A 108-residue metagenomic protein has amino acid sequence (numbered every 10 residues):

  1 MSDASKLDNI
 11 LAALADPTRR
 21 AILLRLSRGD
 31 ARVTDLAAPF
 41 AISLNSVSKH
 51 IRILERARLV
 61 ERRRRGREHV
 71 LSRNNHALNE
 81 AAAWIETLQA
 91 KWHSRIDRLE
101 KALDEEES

Functional and structural regions predicted by a protein language model:
M1-K6, L24, N79-S108: Amphipathic alpha-helical dimerization/coiled-coil segments that flank or bridge DNA-binding/regulatory modules
S2-N45, E68-A83: N-terminal helix-turn-helix DNA-binding core of bacterial DNA-binding proteins
A12, L24, E55, E61 (+1 more regions): A cross-family signal for key residues in well-ordered alpha-helices that form functional helical elements
I51-R52: Short, hydrophobic-biased segments on the C-terminal half of alpha helices that form "recognition helices"
E55-G66, V70-S72: Beta-hairpin "wing" of winged helix-turn-helix
